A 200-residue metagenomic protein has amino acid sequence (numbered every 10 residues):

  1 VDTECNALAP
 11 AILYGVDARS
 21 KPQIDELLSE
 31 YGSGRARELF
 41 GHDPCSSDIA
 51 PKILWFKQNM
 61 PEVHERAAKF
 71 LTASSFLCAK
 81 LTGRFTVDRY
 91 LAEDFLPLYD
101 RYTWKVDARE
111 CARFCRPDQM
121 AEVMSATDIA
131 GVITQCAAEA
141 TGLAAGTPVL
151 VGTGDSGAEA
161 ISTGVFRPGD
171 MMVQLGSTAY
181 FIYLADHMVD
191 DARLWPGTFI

Functional and structural regions predicted by a protein language model:
V1-L27, A67, L71-D107, T147-I200: Glycine-rich phosphate-binding loop of actin/hexokinase-like ATP-binding domains
A11, A36-G154: Gly/Ser/Thr-rich active-site cleft segment
